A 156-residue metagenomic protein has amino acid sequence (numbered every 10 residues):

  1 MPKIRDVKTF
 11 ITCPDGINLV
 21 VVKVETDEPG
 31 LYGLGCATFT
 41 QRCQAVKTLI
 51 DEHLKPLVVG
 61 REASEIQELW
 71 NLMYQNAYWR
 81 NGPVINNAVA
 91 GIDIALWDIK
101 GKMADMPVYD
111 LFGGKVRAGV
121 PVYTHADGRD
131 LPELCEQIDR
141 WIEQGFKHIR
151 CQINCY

Functional and structural regions predicted by a protein language model:
M1-F39: Structured beta-strand/loop patches that form or line metal/cofactor-binding pockets in enzymes
K8, I50, W70, C135-I142: A generic alpha-helix structural signal
F10-C13, V84, A88, E143: Short Gly/Pro-enriched turn/cap motifs at secondary-structure boundaries
L31-M103: Metal- or metallocofactor-binding catalytic centers and their adjacent structured scaffolds across diverse enzyme
A95-A104, C135, D139-E143: Alpha-helical scaffold segments that flank or form the walls of functional sites
M103-D127: N-terminal small/glycine-rich loop or linker at the start of catalytic domains across soluble metabolic enzymes
A118-Y156: Metal-dependent enolase-superfamily TIM-barrel catalytic cores that perform enediolate-based chemistry
